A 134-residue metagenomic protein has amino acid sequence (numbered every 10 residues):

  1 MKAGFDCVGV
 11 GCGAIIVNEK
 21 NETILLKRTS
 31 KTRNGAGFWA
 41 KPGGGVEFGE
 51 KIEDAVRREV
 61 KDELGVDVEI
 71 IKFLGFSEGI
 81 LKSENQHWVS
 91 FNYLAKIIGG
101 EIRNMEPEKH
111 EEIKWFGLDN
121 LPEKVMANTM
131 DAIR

Functional and structural regions predicted by a protein language model:
M1-T23, F76, L94: Conserved N-terminal beta-strand and adjoining loop/helix that marks the start of the Nudix/MutT-like hydrolase domain
G4-V8, G35-F38, S83-V89, P107-H110: A generic structural micro-feature
N18-N21, T29, K96-E101, L118-N120: Short loop segments at secondary-structure junctions
E22-R58, D62: Conserved Nudix-box catalytic region and its N-terminal flanking loop in Nudix hydrolases and closely related
K27, L74-E78: Generic short beta-strand segments
V66-G75: A short coil-to-beta-strand element that immediately follows conserved catalytic motifs
E78-I102: Active-site-adjacent beta-strand/loop module that shapes the phosphate/pyrophosphate-binding cleft
N92-L94, R103-R134: NUDIX/MutT-family hydrolases
